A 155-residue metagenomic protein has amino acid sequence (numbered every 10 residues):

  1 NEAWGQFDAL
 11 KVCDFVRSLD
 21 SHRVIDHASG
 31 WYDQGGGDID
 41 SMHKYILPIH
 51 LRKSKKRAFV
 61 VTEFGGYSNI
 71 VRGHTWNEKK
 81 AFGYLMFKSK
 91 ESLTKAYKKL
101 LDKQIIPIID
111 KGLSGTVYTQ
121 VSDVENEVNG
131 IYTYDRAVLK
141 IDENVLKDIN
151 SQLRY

Functional and structural regions predicted by a protein language model:
N1-V138, I149: Substrate-binding/catalytic cleft of secreted carbohydrate-active enzymes, primarily glycoside hydrolases
L146-L153: Long, highly charged low-complexity segments enriched in Glu/Asp and Lys/Arg with interspersed Ser/Thr
